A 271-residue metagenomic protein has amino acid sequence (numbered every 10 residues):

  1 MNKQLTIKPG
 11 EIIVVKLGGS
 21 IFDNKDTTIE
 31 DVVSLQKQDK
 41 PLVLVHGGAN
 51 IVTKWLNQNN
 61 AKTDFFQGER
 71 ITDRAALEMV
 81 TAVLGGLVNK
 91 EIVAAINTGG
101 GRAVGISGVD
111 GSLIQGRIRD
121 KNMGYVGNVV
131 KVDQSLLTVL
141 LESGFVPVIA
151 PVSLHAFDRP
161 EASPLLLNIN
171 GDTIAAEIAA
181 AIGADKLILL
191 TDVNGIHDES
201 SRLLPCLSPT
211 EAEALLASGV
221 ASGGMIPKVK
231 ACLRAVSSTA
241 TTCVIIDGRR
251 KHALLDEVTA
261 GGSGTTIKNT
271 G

Functional and structural regions predicted by a protein language model:
M1-G271: C-terminal catalytic "cap/lid" subdomain
